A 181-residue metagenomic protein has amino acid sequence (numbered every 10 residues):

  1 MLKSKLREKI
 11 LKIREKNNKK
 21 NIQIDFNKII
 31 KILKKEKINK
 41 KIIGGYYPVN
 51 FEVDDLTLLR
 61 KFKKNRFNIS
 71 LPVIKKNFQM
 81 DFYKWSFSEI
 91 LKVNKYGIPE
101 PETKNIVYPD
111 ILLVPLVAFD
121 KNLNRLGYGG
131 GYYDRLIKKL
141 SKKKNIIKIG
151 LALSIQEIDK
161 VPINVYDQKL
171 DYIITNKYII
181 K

Functional and structural regions predicted by a protein language model:
M1-E100, K104-V107: N-terminal active-site beta-alpha-beta segment that forms phosphate/nucleotide-binding and substrate-recognition loops
M1-K5, K12-E15, V107-I111, K121-N124 (+1 more regions): Surface-exposed, charge/polar-rich loops and edge strands
I10, G45, I69, L113 (+2 more regions): A residue-level signal for conserved active-site and pocket-lining positions in enzyme catalytic cores
Y47, L116, K177: Glycine-rich, N-terminal phosphate-binding loop of Rossmann-like dinucleotide-binding domains
V49-F51, V117-K121: Short glycine-rich anion-binding loops that position phosphate/pyrophosphate groups of nucleotides and phosphorylated
E52-D55, Y133-D134, I158: Short, well-ordered alpha-helical microsegments
L59-R60, Y128-D134: Charged helix-capping and loop-helix junction motifs
P72, Y128, L151: Replace "coordinates the UDP/GDP/TDP-sugar" with "coordinates nucleotide-activated sugar donors
